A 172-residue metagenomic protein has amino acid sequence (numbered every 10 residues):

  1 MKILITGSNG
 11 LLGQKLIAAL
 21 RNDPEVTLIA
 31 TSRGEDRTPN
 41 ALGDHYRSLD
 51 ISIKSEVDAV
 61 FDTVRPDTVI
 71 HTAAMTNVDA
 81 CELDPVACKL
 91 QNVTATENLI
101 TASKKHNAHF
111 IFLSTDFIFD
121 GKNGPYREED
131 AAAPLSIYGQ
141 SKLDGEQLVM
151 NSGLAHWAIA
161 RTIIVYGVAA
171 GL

Functional and structural regions predicted by a protein language model:
M1-D23: N-terminal Rossmann NAD(P)H-binding glycine-rich loop of SDR-like oxidoreductase domains
T6, T31, V69-A73, F110-T115 (+2 more regions): SDR active-site strand-loop-helix element
A30-P39, D50-I51, A73-A74: N-terminal Rossmann-fold cofactor-binding loop
S48-Q91: NAD(P)H-binding glycine-rich loop region in Rossmannoid oxidoreductase-like domains and their noncatalytic homologs
S52, L83, A87-N98, E129-A132 (+2 more regions): Glycine-rich NAD(P)-binding loop of the Rossmann-fold in SDR/ketoreductase-type enzymes
V69, L83-I111, E146-L148: NAD(P)-cofactor binding segment of oxidoreductase domains
E97-A133: Conserved Rossmann-fold NAD(P)-dependent oxidoreductase catalytic core, especially the SDR/UDP-sugar
H109-I111, T115-F117, E146-V168: Conserved beta-loop-beta element that borders a ligand/cofactor-binding pocket
